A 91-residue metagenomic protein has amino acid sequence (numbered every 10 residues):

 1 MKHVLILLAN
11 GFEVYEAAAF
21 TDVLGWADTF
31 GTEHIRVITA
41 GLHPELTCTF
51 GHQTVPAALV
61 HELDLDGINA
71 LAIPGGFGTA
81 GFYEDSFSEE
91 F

Functional and structural regions predicted by a protein language model:
M1-F91: Extended, subdomain-level signal for the structured scaffold at the beginning of enzyme domains
